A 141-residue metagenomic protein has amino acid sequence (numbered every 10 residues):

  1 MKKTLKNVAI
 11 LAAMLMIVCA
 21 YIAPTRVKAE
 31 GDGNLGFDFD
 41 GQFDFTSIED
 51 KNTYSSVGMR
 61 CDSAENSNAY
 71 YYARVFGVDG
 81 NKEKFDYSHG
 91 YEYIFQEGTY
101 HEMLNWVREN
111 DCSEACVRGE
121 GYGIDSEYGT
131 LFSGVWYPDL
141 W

Functional and structural regions predicted by a protein language model:
M1, I10-A13, V57-M59, N105: Generic hydrophobic secondary-structure signal
K3-R26: Sec-dependent N-terminal signal peptides of Gram-positive bacterial secreted proteins and lipoproteins
T25-W141: Post-signal peptide N-terminal regions of Sec-secreted extracellular proteins
